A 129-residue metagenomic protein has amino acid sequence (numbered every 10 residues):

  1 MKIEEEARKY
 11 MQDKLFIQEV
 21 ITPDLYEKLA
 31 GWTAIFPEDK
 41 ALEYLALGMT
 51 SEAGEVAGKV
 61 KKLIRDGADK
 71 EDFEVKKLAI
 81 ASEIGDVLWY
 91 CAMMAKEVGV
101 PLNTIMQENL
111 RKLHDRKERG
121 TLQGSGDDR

Functional and structural regions predicted by a protein language model:
M1-I84, L88-R129: Flexible "arm" and connector segments at domain edges
